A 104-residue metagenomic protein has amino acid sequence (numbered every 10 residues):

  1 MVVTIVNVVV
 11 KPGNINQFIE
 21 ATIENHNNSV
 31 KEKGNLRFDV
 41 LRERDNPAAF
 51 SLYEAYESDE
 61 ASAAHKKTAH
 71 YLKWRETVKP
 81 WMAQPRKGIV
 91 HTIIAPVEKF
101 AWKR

Functional and structural regions predicted by a protein language model:
V2-V9, D39-K66: Short, well-ordered beta-strand segments in beta-rich or mixed alpha/beta enzyme and ligand-binding folds
V9-I15: Short, surface-exposed ligand-recognition loops at beta-strand->loop->(often short) alpha-helix junctions that present
G13, P47, A69, K73 (+1 more regions): Short alpha-helical
I15-N16, H26-S29, V40-R42: Intrinsically disordered, low-complexity segments enriched in polar/charged residues with Gly/Pro, especially when
E20, E24-L36, A55-V90: An amphipathic, aromatic/His-enriched active-site/gating alpha helix that lines ligand/cofactor pockets
V40-N46, E76-R104: Glycine-rich beta-strand-turn "strand-cap" elements at beta-sheet edges
